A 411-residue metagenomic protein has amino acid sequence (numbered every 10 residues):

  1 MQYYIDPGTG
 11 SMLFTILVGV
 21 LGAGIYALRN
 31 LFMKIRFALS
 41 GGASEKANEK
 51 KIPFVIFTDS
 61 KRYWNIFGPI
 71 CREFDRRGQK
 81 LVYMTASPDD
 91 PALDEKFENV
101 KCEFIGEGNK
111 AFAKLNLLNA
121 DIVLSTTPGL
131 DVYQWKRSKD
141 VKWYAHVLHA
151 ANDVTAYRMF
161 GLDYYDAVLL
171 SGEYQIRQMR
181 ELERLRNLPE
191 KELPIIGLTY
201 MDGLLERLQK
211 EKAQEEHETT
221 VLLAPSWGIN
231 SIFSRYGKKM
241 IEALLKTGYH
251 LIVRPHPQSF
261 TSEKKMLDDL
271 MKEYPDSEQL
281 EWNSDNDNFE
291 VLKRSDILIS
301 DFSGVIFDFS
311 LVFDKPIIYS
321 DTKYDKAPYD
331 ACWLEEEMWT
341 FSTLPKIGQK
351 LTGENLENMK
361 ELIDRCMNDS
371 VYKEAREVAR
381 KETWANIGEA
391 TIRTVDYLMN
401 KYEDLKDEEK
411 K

Functional and structural regions predicted by a protein language model:
M1-G8: Short, strongly hydrophobic alpha-helical membrane anchors
F37-I52: N-terminal signal-anchor transmembrane helix
P53-L205: Active-site and donor-binding regions of nucleotide-sugar-utilizing enzymes
R62-Q79, T199-L270, G353-L356, M367 (+2 more regions): Conserved catalytic-core segment of nucleotide-activated headgroup transferases in glycan assembly
T85-E98, K246-W282: Catalytic donor nucleotide-activated moiety binding site of glycosyltransferases and closely related
E190, G304-E382: Catalytic binding pocket for nucleotide-activated donors in carbohydrate/polymer assembly enzymes
K265-F307, V312: Donor nucleotide-activated moiety binding/catalytic core segment of transferases that use nucleotide-activated donors
I387-K411: C-terminal alpha-helical cap of glycosyltransferases
